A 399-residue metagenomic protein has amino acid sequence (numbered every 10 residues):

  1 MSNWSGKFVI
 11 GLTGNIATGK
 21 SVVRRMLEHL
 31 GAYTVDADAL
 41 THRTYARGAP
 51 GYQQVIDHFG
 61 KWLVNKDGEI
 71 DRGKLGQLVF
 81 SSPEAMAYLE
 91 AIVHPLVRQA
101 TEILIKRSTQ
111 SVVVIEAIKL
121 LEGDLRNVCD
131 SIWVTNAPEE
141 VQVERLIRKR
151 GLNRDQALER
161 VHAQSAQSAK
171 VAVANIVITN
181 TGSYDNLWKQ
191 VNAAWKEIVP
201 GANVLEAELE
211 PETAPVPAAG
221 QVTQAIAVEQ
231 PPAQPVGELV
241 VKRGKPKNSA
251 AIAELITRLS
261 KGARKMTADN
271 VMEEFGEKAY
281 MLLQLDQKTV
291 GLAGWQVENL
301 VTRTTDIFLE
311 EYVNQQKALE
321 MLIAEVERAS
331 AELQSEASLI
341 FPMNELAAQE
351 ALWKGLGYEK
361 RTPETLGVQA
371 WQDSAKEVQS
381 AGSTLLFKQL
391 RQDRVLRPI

Functional and structural regions predicted by a protein language model:
A39-Q110: ATP-dependent small-molecule kinase phosphotransfer cores that center on conserved nucleotide phosphate-binding segments
V97-T101, T109, N127-V128, R148 (+1 more regions): Small-molecule kinase domains that catalyze NTP-dependent phosphoryl transfer to phosphate-bearing small molecules
Q99-R107, V113-K149: ATP-dependent NMP and nucleoside kinases share a basic, alpha-helical "lid"
P211-P235, L339-I399: Terminal substrate-recognition subdomain of acyl/acetyltransferases
P232-I252, Q392: A short beta-loop-alpha structural element at the N-terminal edge of CoA-dependent acyl/N-acetyltransferase catalytic
T257-L285: Active-site rim helix/loop that mediates acceptor-substrate recognition in acyltransferases
L282, Q287-V297, V301-F308: Conserved beta-strand in the GNAT
N314-S330: Conserved acetyl-CoA-binding loop-helix of GNAT-fold acetyltransferases
